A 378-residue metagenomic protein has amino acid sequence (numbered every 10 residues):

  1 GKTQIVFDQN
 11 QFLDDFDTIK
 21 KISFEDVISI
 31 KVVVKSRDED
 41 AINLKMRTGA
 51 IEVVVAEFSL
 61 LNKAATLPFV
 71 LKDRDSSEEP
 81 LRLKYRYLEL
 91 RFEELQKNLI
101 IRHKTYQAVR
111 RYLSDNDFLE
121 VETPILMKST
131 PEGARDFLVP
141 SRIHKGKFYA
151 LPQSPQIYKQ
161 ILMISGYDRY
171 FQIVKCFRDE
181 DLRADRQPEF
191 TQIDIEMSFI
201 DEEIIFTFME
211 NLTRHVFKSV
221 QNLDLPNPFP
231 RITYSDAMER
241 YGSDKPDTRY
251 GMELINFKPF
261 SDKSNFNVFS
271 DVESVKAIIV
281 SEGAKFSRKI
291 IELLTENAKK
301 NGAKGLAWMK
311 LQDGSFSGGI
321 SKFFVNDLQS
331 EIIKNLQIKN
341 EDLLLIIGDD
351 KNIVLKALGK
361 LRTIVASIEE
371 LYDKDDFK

Functional and structural regions predicted by a protein language model:
G1-K378: Class II aminoacyl-tRNA synthetase catalytic cores and aaRS-like
